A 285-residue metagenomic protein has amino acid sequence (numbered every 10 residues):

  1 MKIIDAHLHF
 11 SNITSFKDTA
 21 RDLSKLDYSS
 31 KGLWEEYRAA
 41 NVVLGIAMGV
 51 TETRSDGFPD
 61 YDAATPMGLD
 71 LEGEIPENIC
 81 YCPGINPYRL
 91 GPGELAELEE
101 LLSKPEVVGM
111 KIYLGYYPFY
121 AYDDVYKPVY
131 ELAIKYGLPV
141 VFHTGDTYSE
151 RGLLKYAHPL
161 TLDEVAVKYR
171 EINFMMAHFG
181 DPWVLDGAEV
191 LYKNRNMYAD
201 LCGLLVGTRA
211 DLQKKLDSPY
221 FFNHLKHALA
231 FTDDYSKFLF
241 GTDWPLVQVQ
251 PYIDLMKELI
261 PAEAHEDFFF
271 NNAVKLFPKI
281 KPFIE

Functional and structural regions predicted by a protein language model:
M1-F10, S15-L44, K226-H227, F231-L239 (+1 more regions): Mid-to-C-terminal alpha-helical segments outside catalytic/metal-binding sites
I3-A6, I46-M48, C82-G84, K111 (+3 more regions): Active-site neighborhood of phospho(di)ester-bond hydrolases with catalytic His/Asp-centered motifs
S11-I13, E52-S55, Y88-L90, Y117 (+5 more regions): Active-site environment of divalent metal-dependent phosphoester hydrolases
S24-G57, N78-N86, V108-G109, G115 (+1 more regions): Divalent metal-dependent hydrolysis catalytic cores, especially in the metallo-beta-lactamase
D27-Y37, L90-L102, V184: Short, acidic/polar
F58-I79, E99-L102, E106, A166-R170 (+2 more regions): Short, electropositive alpha-helical surface patch
P59-Y156: Active-site gating/metal-coordination segments in enzymes
P105-G109, Y122-L239: Catalytic pocket-lining loop regions of alpha/beta-barrel enzymes, especially the amidohydrolase/enolase/GH5 lineages
